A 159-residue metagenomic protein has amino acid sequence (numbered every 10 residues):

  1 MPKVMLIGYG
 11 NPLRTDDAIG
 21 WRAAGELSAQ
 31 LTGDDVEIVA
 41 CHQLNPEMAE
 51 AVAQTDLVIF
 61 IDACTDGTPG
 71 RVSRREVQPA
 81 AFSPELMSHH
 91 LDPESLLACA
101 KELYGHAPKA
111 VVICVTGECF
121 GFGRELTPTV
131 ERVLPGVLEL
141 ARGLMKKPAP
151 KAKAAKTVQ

Functional and structural regions predicted by a protein language model:
M1-V115, R124-G136, L140-Q159: N-terminal catalytic or cofactor-binding beta/alpha core of small enzyme domains
E118: Short "lid" loop at the C-terminus of a central beta-strand within the Rossmann-like core of SAM-dependent
G121: Glycine-rich phosphate/diphosphate-binding loops and the adjacent beta-loop-alpha structural elements that coordinate
